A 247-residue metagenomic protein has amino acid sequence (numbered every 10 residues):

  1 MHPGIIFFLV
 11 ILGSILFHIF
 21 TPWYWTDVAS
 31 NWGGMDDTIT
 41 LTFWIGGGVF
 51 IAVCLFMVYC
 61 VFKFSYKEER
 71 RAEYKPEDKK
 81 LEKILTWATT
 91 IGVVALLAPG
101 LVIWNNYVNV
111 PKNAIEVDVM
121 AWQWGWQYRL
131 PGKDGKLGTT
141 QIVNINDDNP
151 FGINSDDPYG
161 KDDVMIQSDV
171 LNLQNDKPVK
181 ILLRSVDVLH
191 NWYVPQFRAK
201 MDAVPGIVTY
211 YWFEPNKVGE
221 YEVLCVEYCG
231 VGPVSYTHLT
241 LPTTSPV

Functional and structural regions predicted by a protein language model:
M1-F8, I39-T40, E82: Alpha-helical transmembrane segments and their helix-start/interface "positive-inside/aromatic belt" motifs in integral
I6-H18: Hydrophobic core of alpha-helical transmembrane segments in multi-pass integral membrane proteins
F17-I39, V61-L239: Non-transmembrane, membrane-proximal soluble domains of secreted or membrane proteins
I39-V49: Alpha-helical transmembrane segments
G48-M57: Hydrophobic cores of alpha-helical transmembrane segments in multi-pass inner/ER membrane proteins, independent
H238-V247: Residue-level detector of conserved catalytic or cofactor/ligand-binding positions in enzyme active sites
